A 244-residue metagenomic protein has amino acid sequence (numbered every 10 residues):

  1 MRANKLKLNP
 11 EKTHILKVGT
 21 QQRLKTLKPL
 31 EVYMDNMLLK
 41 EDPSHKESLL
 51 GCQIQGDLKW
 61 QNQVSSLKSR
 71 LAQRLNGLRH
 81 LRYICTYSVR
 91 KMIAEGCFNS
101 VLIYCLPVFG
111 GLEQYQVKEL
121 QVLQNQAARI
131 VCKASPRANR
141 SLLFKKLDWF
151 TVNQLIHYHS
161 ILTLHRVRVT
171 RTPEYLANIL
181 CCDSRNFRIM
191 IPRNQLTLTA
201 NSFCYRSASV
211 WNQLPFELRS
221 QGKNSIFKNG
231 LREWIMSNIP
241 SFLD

Functional and structural regions predicted by a protein language model:
M1, E47-D57, L71, F98 (+5 more regions): Short, conserved catalytic/metal-binding micro-motifs enriched in Asp/Glu and His
R2-L16, R23, Q116-L180: Short, charged alpha-helical motifs in flexible N/C-terminal segments and linkers
R2-P10, L81-S88, P107-G110, S135-A138 (+1 more regions): Surface-exposed helix-capping loop/turn segments at secondary-structure junctions
L6-H45: Short, conserved micro-motifs composed of acidic
Y33, K228-D244: C-terminal helix/juxtamembrane-tail motif
L38, R171-R206: Amphipathic alpha-helical
L38-V108: Basic, alpha-helical interaction scaffolds
L58-L67, R82-M92, G110-L120, L147-N153 (+2 more regions): Conserved, non-catalytic sequence blocks in retroelement Pol enzymes and Pol-derived host proteins
